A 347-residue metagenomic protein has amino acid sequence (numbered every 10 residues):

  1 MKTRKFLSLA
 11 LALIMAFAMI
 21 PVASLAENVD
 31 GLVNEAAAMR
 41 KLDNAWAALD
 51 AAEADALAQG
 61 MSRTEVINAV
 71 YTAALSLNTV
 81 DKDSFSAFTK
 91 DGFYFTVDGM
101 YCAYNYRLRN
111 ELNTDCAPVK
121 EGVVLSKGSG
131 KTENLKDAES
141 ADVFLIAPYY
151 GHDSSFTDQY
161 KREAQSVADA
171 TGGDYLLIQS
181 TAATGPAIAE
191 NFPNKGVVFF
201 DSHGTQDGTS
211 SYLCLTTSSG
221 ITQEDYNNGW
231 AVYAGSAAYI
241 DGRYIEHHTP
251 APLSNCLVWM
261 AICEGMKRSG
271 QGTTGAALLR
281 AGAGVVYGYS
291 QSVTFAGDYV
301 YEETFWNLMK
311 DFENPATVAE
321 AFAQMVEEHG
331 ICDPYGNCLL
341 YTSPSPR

Functional and structural regions predicted by a protein language model:
K2-A10: Bacterial N-terminal signal peptides that target proteins for export
A12-A18: Bacterial N-terminal signal peptides
M19-N28: Sec-dependent signal peptide cleavage junction
A36-E53, Y71-A73, V119-S211, T216-S218: A domain-level signal for caspase-like cysteine endopeptidase catalytic cores and their zymogen-processing architecture
A38, L42-G122: Long, charge-dense tracts
T171, I178-G272: Catalytic-core segments of thiol-dependent peptidases
L257-S343: Active-site-proximal C-terminal subdomain of hydrolase catalytic domains
S345-R347: Positively charged, low-complexity/disordered segments
